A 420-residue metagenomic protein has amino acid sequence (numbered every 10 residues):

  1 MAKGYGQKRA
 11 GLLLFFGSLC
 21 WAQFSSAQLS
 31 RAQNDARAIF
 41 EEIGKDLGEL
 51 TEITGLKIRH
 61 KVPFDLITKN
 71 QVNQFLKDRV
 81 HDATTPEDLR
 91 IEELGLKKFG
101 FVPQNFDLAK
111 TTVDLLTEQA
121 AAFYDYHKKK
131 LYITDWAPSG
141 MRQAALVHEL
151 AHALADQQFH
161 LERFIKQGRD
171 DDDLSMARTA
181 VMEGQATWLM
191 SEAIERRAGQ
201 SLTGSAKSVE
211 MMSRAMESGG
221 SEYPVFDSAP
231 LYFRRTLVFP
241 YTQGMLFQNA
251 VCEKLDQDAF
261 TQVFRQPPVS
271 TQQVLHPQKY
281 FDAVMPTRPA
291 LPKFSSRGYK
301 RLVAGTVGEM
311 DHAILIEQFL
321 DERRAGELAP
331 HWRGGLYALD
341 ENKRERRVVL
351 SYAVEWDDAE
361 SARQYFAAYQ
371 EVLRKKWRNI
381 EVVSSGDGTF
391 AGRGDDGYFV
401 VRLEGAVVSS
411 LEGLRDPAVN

Functional and structural regions predicted by a protein language model:
G11-Q23: Bacterial N-terminal signal peptides
E41-G140: Auxiliary, metal-adjacent structural segments of Zn-dependent hydrolase domains
D46, Q157-E162, K166-A215: Post-HExxH zinc-binding segment in Zn-dependent metallohydrolases
L50, A144-L161, A186-T187: Active-site recognition of the HExxH zinc-binding catalytic motif
R59-R79, D170-D173, G204-R214, Q266-V269: Acidic helix-start/capping segments at beta-turn-to-alpha-helix junctions
L131-V147, L174-R178: Short pre-active-site segment immediately N-terminal to the catalytic Zn-binding motif
G220-V348, A353: Pan-zinc metallopeptidase signature
G335-L336, D340-N420: C-terminal soluble interaction/assembly domains
